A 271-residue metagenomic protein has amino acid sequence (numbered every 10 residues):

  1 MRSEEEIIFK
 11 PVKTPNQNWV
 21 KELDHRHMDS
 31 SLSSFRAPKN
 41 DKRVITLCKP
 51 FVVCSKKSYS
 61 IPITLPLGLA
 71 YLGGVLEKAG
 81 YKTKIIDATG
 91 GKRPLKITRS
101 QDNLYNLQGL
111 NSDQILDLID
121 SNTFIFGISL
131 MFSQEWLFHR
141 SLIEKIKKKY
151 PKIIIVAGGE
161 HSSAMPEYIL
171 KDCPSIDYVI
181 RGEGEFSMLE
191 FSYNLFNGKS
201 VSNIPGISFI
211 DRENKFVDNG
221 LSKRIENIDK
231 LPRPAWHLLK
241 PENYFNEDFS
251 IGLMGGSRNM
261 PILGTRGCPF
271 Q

Functional and structural regions predicted by a protein language model:
M1-L47, S121-N122: Radical SAM enzyme core and accessory elements
N40-D41, S121-N122, P151, N203 (+2 more regions): Residue-level preference for short coil/turn positions at secondary-structure junctions
K42-V44, K82, R258-P261: Residues that mark the start of a beta-strand
K49-S55: Short polar catalytic/cofactor-binding loops
K56-L69: Glycine- and acidic-residue-enriched helix-capping/strand-helix junction motifs
V75-L76, K82-N227: Glycine-rich beta-alpha loop elements in corrinoid/cobalamin-binding modules across cobalamin-dependent enzymes
D229-K230, P234-Q271: Radical SAM [4Fe-4S] cluster-binding motif and immediate context
